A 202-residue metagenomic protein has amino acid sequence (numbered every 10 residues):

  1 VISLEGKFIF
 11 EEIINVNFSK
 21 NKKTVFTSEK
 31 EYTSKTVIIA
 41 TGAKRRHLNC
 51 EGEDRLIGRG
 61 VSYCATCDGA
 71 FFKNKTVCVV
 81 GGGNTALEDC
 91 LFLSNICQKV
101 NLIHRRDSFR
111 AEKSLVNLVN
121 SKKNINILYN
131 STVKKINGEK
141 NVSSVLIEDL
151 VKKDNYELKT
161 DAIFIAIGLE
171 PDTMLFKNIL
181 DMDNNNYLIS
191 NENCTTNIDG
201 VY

Functional and structural regions predicted by a protein language model:
I2, K7-F26, E31-S34, N95-E192: A Rossmann-like FAD-binding core segment of flavoenzymes
S34-K35, N74, T160, I198: Active-site acidic short loop of glycosyltransferases
K44, N49, R55-F71, I167-Y202: FAD-site-proximal beta/loop scaffold in flavoenzymes
G81-G83: Glycine-rich Rossmann-fold phosphate-binding loop(s) that bind the pyrophosphate of adenine dinucleotide cofactors
A86-L87: N-terminal Rossmann-fold NAD(P) dinucleotide-binding loop
